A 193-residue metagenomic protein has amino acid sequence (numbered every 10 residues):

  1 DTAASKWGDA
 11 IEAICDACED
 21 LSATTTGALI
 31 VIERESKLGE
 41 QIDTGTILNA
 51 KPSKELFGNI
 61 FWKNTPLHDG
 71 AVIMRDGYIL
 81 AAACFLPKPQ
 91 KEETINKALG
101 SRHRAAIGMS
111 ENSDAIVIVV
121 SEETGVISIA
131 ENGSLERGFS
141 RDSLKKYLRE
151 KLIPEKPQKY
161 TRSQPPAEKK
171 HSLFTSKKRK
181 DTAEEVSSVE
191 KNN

Functional and structural regions predicted by a protein language model:
D1-N193: Divalent-cation
